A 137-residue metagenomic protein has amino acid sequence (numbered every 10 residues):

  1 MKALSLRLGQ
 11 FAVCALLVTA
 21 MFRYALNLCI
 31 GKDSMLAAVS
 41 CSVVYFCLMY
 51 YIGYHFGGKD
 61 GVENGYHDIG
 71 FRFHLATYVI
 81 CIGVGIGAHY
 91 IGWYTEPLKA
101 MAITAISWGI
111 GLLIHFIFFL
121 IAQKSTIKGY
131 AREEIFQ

Functional and structural regions predicted by a protein language model:
K2, N27-S34, G58-I69, Y94-T95: Membrane-interface helix-boundary motifs at transmembrane edges
R7-A20: Alpha-helical transmembrane segments
R7-G9, Y66-F71: Membrane-interfacial loop-to-transmembrane alpha-helix junctions, especially the N-terminal start
A20-K32, V84-T95: Juxtamembrane "helix-exit" motif on the non-cytosolic side of transmembrane helices
D33-H55, I110-G111: Generic alpha-helical transmembrane segments
L48-G53, D68-Y90, S107-G111: Hydrophobic alpha-helical membrane segments
I52-H67, I121-I135: Cytoplasmic membrane-interface regions of multi-pass membrane proteins
I86-I135: Alpha-helical membrane-associated segments of multi-pass integral membrane proteins
